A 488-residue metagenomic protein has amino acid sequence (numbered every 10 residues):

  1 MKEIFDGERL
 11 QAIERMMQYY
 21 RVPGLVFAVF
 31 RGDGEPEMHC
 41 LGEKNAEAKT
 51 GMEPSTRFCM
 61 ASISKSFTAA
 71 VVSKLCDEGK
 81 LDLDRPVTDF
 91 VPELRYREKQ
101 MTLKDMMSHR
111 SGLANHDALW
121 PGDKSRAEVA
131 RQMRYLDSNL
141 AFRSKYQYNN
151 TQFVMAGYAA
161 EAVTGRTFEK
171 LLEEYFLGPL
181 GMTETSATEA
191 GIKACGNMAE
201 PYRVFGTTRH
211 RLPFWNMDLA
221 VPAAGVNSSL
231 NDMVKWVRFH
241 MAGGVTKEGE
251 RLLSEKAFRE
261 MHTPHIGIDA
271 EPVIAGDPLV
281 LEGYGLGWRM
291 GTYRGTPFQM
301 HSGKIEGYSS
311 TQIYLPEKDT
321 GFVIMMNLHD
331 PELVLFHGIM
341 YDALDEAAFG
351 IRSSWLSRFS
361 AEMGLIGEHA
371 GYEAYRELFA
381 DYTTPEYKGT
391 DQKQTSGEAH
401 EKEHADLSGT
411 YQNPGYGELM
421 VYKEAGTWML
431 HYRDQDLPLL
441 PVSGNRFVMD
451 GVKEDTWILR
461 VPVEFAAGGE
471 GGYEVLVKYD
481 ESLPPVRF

Functional and structural regions predicted by a protein language model:
M1-C40, R166, K170-E174, G178 (+1 more regions): Catalytic loop of the DD-peptidase/beta-lactamase superfamily, centered on the K-T-G motif and neighboring
E3-I4, Q18-Y19, P23, R31 (+6 more regions): Active-site-proximal loop and beta-strand segments within enzyme catalytic domains
P36, R110-A114, L136, P179 (+4 more regions): A short secondary-structure junction motif
V91, M107-S111, L180, H240 (+1 more regions): Hydrophobic aliphatic residues
P92-Q100, F176-S186, H262-I266: Short, mixed-charge aromatic SLiMs
T102, Q152, S229-D232: An acidic site on a long C-lobe helix of protein kinase domains
